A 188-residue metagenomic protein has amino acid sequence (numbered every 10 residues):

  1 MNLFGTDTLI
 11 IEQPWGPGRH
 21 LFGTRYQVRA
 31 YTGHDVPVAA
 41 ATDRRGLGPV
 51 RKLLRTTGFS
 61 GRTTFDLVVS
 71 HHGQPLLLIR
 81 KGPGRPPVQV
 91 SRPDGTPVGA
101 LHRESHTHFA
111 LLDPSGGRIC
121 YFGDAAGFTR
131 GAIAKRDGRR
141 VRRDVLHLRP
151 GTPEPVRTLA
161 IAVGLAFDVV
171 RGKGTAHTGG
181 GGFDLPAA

Functional and structural regions predicted by a protein language model:
M1-T64, L76, G84-P87, R92-A188: Low-complexity or membrane-interfacial segments used for flexible interactions
L67-S70, P75: A broadly used, surface-exposed interaction patch
